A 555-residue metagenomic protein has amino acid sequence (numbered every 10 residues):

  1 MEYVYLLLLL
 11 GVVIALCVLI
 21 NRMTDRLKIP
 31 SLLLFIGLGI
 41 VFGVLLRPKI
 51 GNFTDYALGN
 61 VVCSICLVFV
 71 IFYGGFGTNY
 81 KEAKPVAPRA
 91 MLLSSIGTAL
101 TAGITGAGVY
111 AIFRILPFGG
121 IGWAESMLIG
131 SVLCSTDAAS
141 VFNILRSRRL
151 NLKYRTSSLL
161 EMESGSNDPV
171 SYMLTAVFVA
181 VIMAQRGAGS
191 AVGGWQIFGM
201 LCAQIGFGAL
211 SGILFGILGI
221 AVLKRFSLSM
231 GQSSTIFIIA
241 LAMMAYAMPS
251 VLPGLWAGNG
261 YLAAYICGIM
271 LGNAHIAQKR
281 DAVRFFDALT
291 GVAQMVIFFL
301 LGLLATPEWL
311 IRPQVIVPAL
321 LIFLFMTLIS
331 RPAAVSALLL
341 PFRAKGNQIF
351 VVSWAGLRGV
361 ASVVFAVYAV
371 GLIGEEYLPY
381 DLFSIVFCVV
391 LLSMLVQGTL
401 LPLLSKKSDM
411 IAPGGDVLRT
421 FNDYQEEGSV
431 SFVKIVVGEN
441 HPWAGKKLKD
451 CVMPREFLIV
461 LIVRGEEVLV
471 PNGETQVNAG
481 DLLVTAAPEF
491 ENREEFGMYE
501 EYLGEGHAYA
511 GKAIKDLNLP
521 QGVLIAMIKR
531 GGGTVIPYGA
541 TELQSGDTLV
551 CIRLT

Functional and structural regions predicted by a protein language model:
M1-P413, E427: Transmembrane helical cores of multi-pass secondary ion antiporters/exchangers
A333, L340-N347, V351, A361 (+1 more regions): Cytosolic regulatory regions of ion transport systems
